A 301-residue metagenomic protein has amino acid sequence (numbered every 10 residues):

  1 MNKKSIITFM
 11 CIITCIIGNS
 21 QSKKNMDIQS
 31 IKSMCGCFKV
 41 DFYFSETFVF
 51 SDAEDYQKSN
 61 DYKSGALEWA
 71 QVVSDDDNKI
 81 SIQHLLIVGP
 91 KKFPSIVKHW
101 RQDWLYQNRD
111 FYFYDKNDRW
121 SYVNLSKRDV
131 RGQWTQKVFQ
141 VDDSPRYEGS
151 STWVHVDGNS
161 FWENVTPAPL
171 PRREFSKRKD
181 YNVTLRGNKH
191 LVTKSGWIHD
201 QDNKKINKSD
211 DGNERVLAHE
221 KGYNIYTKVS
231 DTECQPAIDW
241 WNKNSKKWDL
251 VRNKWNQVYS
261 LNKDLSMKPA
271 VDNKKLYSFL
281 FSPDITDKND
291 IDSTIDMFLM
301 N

Functional and structural regions predicted by a protein language model:
M1-S5: Positively charged n-region of N-terminal signal peptides that target proteins for export
C11-N19: Hydrophobic h-region of N-terminal signal peptides that target proteins for export in Gram-negative bacteria
S22-C37: N-terminal helix-cap/turn-to-beta initiation motif at the start of protein domains
K23-D27, Y43-D77: Short, solvent-exposed loop/hinge segments that bridge or flank secondary-structure elements
Q57-S74, Q83, R101-Q102, L185-V192 (+2 more regions): Hydrophobic/aromatic beta-strand elements that line small-molecule binding cavities or substrate pockets in beta-rich
D76-H155: Low-complexity, serine/threonine/proline-enriched polar segments
R131-L185, K204-N207: Short helix-loop boundary/capping segments
T184-N188, K194-I285, S293-N301: Acidic, serine/threonine-rich low-complexity disordered tracts
